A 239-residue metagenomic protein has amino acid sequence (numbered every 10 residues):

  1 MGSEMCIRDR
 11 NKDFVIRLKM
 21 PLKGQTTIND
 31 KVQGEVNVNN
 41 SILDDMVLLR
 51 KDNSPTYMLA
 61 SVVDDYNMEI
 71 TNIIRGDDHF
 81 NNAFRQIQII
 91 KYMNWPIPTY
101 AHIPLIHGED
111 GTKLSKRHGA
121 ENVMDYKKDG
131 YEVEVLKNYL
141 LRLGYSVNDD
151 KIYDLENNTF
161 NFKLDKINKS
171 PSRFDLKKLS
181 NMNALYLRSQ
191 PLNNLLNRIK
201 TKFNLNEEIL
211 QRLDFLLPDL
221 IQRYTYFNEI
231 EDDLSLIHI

Functional and structural regions predicted by a protein language model:
S3-E4, R8-L114, N122, V147: Active-site cores that bind ATP or allylic diphosphates and position pyrophosphate for catalysis
N81, M93-L236: Catalytic adenosine-cofactor/nucleotide-binding cores of aminoacyl-tRNA synthetases and other
